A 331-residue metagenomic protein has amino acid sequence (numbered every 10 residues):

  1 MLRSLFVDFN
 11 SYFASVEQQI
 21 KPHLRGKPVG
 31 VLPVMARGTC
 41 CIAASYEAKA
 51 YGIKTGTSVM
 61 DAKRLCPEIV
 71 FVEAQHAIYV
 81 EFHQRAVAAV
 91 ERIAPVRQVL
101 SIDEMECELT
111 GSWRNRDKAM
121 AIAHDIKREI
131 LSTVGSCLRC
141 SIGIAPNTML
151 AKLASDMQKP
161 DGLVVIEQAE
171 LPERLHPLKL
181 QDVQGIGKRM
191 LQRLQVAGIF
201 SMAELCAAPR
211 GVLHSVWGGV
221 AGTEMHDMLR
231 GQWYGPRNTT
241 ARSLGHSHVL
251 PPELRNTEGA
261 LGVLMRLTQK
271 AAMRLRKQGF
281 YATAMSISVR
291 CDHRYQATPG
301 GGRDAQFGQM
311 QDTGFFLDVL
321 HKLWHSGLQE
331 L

Functional and structural regions predicted by a protein language model:
M1-W233, M273: Gly/Gly-Pro- and Ser/Thr-rich, intrinsically disordered tail segments characteristic of DNA damage-repair and tolerance
F6, Q195-L331: DNA-contacting surface of Y-family translesion DNA polymerases
